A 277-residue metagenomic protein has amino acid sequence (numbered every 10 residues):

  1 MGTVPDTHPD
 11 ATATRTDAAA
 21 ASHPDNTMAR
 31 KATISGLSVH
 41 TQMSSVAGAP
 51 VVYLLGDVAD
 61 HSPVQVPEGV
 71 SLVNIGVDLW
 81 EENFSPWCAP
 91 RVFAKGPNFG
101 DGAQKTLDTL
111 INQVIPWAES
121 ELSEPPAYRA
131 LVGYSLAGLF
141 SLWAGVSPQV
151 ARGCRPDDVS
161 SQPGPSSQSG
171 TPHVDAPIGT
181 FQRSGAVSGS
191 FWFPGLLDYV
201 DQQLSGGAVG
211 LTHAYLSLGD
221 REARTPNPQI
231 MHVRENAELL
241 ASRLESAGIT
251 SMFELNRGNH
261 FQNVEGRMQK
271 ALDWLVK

Functional and structural regions predicted by a protein language model:
G2-H8, A13-K277: Non-catalytic cap/lid and distal C-terminal segments of serine-dependent acyl enzymes
